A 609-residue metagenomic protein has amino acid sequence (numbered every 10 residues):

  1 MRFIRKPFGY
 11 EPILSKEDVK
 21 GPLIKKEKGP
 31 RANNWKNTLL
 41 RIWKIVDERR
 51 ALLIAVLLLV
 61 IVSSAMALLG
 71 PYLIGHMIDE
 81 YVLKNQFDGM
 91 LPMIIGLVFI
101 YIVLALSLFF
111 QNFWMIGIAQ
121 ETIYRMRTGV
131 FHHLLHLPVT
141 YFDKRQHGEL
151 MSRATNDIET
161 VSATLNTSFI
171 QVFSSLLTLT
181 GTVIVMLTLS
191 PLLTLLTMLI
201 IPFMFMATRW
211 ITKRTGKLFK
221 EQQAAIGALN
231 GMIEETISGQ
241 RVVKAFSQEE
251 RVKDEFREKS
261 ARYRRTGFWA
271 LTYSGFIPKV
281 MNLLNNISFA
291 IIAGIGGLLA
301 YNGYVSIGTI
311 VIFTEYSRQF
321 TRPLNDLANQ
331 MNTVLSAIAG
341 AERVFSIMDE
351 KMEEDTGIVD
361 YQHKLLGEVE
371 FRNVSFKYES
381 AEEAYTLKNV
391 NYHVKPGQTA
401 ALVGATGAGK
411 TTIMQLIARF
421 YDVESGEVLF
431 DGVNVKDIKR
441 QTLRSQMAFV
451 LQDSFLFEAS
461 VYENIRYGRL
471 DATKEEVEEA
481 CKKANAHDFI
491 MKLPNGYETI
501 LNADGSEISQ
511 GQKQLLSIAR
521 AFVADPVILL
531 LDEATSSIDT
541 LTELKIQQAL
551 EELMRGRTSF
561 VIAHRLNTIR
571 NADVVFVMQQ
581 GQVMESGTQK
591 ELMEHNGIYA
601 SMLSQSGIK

Functional and structural regions predicted by a protein language model:
M1-A67, V82-I94, Q111-M115, A119 (+9 more regions): Membrane-integrated ABC transporters
P22-P30, Q120, T128-S152, N156-I158 (+6 more regions): Short intracellular "coupling" helices and adjacent cytoplasmic loop segments at the cytosolic face of multi-pass
T38, V46, I78, M115-I116 (+2 more regions): Juxtamembrane loop-to-helix connectors within ABC transporter transmembrane domains
L40, A51-Y72, H76, M93 (+6 more regions): Alpha-helical segments in transporter systems
E48, L52-A65, G96-V103, T167-E221 (+2 more regions): Transmembrane helices of ABC transporter permease
Q86-M93, V185-P202, W269, Y273-E342 (+1 more regions): Helix-loop-helix
V139-T140, I158-L165, F169, L177 (+5 more regions): An intracellular "coupling" helix at the cytosolic face of ABC transporter transmembrane type-1 domains
T356-G357, Q362-K609: ABC-type nucleotide-binding domain
